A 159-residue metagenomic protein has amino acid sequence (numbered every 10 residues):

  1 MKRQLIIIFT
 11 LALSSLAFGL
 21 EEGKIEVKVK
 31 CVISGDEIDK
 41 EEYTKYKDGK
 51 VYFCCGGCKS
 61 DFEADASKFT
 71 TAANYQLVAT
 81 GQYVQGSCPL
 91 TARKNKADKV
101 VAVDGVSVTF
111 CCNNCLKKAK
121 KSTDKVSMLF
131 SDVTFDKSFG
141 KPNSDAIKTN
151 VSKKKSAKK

Functional and structural regions predicted by a protein language model:
Q4-S14: Sec-dependent N-terminal signal peptides
F18-K159: Intrinsically disordered, low-complexity terminal tails/loops enriched in metal-binding residues
